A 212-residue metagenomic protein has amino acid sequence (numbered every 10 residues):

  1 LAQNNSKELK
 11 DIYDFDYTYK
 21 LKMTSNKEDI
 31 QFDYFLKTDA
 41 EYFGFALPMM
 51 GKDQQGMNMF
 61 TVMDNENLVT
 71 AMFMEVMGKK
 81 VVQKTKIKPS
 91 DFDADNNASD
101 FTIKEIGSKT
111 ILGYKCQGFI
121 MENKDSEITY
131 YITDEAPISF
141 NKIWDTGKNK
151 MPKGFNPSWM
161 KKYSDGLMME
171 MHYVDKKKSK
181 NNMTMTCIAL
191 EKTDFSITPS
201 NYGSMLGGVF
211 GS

Functional and structural regions predicted by a protein language model:
L1-S212: Extended soluble regions of mature proteins
